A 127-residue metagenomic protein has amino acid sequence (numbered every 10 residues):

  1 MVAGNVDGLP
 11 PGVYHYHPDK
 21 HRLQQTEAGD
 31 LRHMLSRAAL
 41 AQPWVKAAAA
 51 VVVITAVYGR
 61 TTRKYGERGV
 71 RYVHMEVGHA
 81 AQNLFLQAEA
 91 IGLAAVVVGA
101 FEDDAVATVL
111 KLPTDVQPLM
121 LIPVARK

Functional and structural regions predicted by a protein language model:
M1-K127: Acidic, surface-exposed loops and disordered segments
